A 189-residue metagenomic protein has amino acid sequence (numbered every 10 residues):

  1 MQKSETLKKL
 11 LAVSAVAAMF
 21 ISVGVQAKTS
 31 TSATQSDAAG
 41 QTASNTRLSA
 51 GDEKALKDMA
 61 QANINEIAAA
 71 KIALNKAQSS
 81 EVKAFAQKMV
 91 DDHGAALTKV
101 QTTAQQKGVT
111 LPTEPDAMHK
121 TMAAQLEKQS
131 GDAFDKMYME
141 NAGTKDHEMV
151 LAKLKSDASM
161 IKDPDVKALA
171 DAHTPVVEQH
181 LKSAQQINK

Functional and structural regions predicted by a protein language model:
Q2-S14, F20-K189: His/Met- and acidic-residue-enriched segments that coordinate or traffic transition-metal cofactors and support
